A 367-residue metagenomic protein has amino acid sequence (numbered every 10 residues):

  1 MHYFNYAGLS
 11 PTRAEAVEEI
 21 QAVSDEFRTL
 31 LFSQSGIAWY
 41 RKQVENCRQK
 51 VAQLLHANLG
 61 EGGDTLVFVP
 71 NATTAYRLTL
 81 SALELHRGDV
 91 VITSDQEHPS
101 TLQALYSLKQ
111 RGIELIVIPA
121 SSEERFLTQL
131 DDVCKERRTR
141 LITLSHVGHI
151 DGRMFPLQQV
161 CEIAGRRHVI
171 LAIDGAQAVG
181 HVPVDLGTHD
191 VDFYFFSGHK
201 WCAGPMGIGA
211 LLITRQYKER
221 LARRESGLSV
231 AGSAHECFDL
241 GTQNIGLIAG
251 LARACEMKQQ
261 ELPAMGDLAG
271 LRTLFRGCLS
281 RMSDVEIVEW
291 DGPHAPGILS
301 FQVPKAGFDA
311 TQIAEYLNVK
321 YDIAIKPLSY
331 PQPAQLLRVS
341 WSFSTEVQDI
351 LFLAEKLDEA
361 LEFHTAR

Functional and structural regions predicted by a protein language model:
M1-R367: Pyridoxal 5′-phosphate
